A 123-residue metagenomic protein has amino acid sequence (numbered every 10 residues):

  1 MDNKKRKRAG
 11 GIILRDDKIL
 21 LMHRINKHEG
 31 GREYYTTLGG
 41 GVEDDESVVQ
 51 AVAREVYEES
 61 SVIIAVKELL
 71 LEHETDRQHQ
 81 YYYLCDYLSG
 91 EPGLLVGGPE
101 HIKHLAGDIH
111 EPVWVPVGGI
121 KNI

Functional and structural regions predicted by a protein language model:
M1-T36, A65-E68: N-terminal strand-loop-strand
R6-I12, L38-G40, L88-L94: Short, mixed-charge, low-aromatic patches
N26, G41, L71-H73: Structured beta->alpha junctions
G31-E33, L38, R77-Y81: A generic structural signal for short beta-strands and their flanking turns/coil linkers
V42-A65, E74-I123: Unchanged
